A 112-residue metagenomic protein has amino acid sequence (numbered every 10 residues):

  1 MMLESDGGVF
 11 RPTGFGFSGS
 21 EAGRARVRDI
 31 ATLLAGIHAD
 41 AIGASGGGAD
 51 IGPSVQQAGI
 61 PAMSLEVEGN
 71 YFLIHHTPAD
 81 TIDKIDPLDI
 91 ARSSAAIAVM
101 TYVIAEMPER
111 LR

Functional and structural regions predicted by a protein language model:
M1-I74: Metal-dependent peptidase/peptidase-like ectodomains
F72-R112: His/Asp/Glu-rich mid-to-C-terminal helical/loop segments that flank catalytic regions of hydrolases
